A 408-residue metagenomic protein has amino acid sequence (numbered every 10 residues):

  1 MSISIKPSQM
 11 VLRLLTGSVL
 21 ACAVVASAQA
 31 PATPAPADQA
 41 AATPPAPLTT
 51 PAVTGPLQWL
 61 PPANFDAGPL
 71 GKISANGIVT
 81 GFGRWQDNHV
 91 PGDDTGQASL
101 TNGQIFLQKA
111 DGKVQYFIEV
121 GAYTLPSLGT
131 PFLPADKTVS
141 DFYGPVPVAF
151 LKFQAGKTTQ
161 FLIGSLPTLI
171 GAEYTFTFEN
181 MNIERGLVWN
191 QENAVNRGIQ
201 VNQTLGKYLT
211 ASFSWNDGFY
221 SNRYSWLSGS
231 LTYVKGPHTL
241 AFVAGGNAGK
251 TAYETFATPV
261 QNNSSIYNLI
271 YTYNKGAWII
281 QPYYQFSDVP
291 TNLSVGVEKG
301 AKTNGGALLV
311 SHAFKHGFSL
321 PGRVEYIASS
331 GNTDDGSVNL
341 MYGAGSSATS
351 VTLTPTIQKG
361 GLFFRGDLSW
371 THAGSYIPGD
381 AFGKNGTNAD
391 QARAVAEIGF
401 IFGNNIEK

Functional and structural regions predicted by a protein language model:
M1-D87, E397, F402, I406-K408: N-terminal periplasmic/intermembrane-space "pro-region" immediately following the signal or transit peptide
S2-I5, P31, A35, A41 (+8 more regions): Outer-membrane beta-barrel pore domains
P61-F65, P91-D93, N102-L107, A149: Short secondary-structure capping/turn segments at boundaries of alpha-helices and beta-strands
G68-K72, F82-T101, G379-G386: Surface-exposed strand-loop-strand hairpins of Gram-negative outer-membrane beta-barrel proteins
P69-G71, A110-K113, T124, K157-T158 (+7 more regions): Short coil turns and loop connectors of transmembrane beta-barrels in diderm outer membranes and organellar homologs
S74, T95-P126, A313-F318: Glycine- and aromatic-enriched membrane insertion/assembly motifs of diderm outer-membrane and organelle channel
S74-I78, F117-Y123, L162-G164, S214 (+3 more regions): Outer-envelope exported proteins of Gram-negative bacteria
R84-Q97, L125-V148, F153-Y233, A241-F256 (+1 more regions): Surface-exposed coil loops of outer-membrane beta-barrel proteins
